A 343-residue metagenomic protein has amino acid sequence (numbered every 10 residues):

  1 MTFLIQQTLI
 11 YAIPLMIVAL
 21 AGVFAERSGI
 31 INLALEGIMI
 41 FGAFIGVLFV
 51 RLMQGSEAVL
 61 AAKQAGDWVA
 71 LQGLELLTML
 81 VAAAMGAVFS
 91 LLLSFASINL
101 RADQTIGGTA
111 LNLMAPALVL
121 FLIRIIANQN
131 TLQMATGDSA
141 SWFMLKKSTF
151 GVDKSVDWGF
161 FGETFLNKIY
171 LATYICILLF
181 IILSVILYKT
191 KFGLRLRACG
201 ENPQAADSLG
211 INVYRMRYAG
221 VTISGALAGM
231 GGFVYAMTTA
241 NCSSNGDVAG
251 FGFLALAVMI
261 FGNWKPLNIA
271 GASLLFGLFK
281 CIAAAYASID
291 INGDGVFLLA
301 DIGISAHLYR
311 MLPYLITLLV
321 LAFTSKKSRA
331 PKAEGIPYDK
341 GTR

Functional and structural regions predicted by a protein language model:
M1-V18, I31, I45, L52-L77: Membrane-interfacial amphipathic/re-entrant helices at transmembrane-helix boundaries
F3-Y11, V156-I182, Y309-Y314: Loop-to-helix entry region at the N-terminal start of transmembrane alpha-helices in multi-pass membrane transporters
A25-I31, L91-V152, K189, A249-G250 (+1 more regions): Short loop segments and helix-boundary regions at transmembrane helix junctions of multi-pass inner-membrane proteins
L60-P116: Alpha-helical transmembrane segments within multi-pass membrane transporters and channels
P116-F161, A283-F297, K326-G335: Extracellular/periplasmic helix-loop junction at the C-terminal end of a transmembrane helix in multi-pass membrane
T164-S243, G271: Helix-loop-helix "hairpin" substructures at the membrane interface of multi-pass membrane proteins
L183, E201-S208, V213-R215, A287-R343: Cytosolic-side transmembrane-helix boundaries in multi-pass membrane proteins
A228, T239-Y314: Transmembrane alpha-helical segments in multi-pass inner-membrane proteins
